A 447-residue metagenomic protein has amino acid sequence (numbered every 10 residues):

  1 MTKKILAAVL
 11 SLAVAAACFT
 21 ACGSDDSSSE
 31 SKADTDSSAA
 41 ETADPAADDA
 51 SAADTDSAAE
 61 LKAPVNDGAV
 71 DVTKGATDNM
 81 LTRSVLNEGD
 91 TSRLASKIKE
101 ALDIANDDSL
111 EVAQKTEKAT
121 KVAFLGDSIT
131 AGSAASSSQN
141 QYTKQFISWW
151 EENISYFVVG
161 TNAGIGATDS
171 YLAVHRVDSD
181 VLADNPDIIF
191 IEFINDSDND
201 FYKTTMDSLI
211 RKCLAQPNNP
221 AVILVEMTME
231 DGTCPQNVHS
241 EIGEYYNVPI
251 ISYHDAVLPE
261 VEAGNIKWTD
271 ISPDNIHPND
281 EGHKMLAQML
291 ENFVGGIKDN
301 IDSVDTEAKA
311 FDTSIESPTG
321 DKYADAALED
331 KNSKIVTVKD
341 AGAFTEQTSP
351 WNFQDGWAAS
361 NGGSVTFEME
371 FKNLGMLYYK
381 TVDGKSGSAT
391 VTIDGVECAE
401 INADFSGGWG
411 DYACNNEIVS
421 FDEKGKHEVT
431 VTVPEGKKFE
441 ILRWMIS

Functional and structural regions predicted by a protein language model:
K4-A7, C22-A123, T130-S136, K284 (+2 more regions): N-terminal secretory targeting modules
A7-A13: Sec-dependent N-terminal signal peptides
A17-A21: C-terminal motif of bacterial Sec signal peptides marking the signal peptidase cleavage site
K62-N87, S128-I129, N162-A173, A183-D198 (+1 more regions): Cell-envelope and extracellular/periplasmic
S133-S138, D200-K203: Short, solvent-exposed loop/turn segments at secondary-structure boundaries
N140-W150: Short catalytic helix/loop segments, enriched in acidic residues and glycine and frequently bearing histidine
S148, N153-Y156, L172-S303, A358-S360 (+6 more regions): Alpha-helical cap/lid subdomain in secreted, periplasmic, or secretory-pathway luminal O-acyl-processing enzymes
